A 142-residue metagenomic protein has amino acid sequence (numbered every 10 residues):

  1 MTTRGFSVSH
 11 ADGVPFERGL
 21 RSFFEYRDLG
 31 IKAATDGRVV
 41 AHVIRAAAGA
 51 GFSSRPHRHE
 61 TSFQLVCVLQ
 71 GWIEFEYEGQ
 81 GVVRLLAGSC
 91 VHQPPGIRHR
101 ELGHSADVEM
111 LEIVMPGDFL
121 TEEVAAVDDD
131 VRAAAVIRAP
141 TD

Functional and structural regions predicted by a protein language model:
M1-T2, R38: Extended interaction-bearing regions that mediate binding to partners or small molecules
T3-H10, E17, R100-D142: Double-stranded beta-helix
P15-H57, S62, D142: A short glycine-rich, His/Asp/Glu-containing loop-to-beta-strand
E25, I97, A106: Residues that flank catalytic or metal-binding motifs in active/ligand-binding sites
V43-A46, R58-F75, I113-P116: Short, conserved beta-strand element in jelly-roll/cupin
V43-R45, S89, H99: Hydrophobic/aromatic beta-strand elements that line small-molecule binding cavities or substrate pockets in beta-rich
E78-Q80, G103-H104: Conserved catalytic-core motifs of eukaryotic protein kinase domains, centered on the activation segment
G79-G96: Short acidic-glycine-tyrosine-enriched beta hairpin
